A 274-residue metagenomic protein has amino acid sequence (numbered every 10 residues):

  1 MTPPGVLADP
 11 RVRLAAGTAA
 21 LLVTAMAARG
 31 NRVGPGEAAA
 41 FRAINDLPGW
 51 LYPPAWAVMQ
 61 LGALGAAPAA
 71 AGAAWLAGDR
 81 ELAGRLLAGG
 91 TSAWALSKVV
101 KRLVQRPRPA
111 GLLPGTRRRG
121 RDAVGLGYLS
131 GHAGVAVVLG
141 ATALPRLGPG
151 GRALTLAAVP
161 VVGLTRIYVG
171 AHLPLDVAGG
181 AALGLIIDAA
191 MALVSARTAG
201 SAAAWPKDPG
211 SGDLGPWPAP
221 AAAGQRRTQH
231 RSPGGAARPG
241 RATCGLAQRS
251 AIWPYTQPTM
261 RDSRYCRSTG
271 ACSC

Functional and structural regions predicted by a protein language model:
M1-A66, K101-A123, C266-C274: N-terminal transmembrane-helix/juxtamembrane module of multi-pass inner/ER membrane proteins
M1-R42, L86, G90, G148 (+4 more regions): Charged, low-complexity N-terminal segments of organelle-associated membrane proteins
L14, G72-L96: Interfacial segments of alpha-helical transmembrane regions
A25-A27, A71-G78, T142-R146, R166-I167: Hydrophobic alpha-helical transmembrane segments
A25-A27, G90-K101, V159-V162, R166 (+2 more regions): Alpha-helical transmembrane segments of multi-pass membrane proteins
F41, W75, S97-Q105, L144 (+1 more regions): Membrane-water interface at transmembrane helix exits
L113-R227, R231-G234, R241: Membrane-embedded catalytic cores of phosphoryl/pyrophosphoryl-handling enzymes
S232, R241-C274: Low-acidity, Ser/Thr- and Arg-rich intrinsically disordered low-complexity segments
